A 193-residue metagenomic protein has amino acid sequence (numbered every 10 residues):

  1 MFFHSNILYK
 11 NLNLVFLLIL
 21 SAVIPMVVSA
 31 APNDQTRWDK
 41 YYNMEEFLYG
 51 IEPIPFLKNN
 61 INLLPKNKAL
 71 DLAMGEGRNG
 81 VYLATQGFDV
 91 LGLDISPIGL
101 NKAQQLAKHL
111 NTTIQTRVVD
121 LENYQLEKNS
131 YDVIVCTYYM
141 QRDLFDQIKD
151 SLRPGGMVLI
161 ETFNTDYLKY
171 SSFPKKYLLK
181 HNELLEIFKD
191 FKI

Functional and structural regions predicted by a protein language model:
N67-G75: Conserved class I S-adenosyl-L-methionine
D89-D94: Conserved SAM-binding motif I beta-strand of class I
S96-I98: Conserved SAM/SAH-binding beta-strand->alpha-helix loop
A103-Q104: Conserved SAM-binding loop
L110-L121: Conserved SAM-binding strand-loop segment of SAM-dependent methyltransferases
Y124-V133: A short acidic, Gly/Pro-enriched loop at the edge of an enzyme's catalytic core that lines a small-molecule cofactor
M140-L152: A short, conserved alpha-helix within the catalytic core of class I
G156-Y167: Conserved beta-strand signature within the Rossmann-like core of class I S-adenosyl-L-methionine
